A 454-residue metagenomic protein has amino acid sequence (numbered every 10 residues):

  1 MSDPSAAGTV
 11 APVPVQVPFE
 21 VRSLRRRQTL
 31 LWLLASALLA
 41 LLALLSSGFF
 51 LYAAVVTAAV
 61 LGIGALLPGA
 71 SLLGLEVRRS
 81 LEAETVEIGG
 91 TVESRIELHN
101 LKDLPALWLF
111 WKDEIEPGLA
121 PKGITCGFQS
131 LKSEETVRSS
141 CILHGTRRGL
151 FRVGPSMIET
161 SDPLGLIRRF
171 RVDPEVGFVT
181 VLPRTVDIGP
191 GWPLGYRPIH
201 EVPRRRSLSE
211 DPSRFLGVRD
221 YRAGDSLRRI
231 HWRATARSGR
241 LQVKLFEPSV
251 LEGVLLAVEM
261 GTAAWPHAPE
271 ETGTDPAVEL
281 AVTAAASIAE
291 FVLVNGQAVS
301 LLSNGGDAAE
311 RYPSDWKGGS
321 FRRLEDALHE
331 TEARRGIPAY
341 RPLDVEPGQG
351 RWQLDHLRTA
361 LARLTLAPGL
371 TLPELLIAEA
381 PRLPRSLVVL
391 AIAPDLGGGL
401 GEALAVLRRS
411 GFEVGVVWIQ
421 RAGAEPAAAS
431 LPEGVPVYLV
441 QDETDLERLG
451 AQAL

Functional and structural regions predicted by a protein language model:
M1-R79: Extracellular/lumenal glycan-associated context and N-glycosylation machinery
S2-V13, P174, W192, D220-L454: Exposed, interaction-prone extracellular/peripheral surfaces
P12-V17, L38-A40, G69-L73, I115-G118 (+6 more regions): Short amphipathic alpha-helical segments, especially helix-boundary/capping motifs
E20-L24, S36-L44, V86, P121-T125 (+3 more regions): Short N-terminal helix-initiation segments at or just after the protein's N-terminus
R22-A35, V92, R168, R204-D225 (+2 more regions): Short, charge-rich amphipathic segments
R26, S47-G48, E116-P117, R184 (+2 more regions): Short, structured coil/loop segments at alpha-helix boundaries
F49-L51, A59-S320, V388-I392, V406: An amphipathic, basic-hydrophobic helix/alpha-beta surface used to engage anionic, phosphate-rich ligands or surfaces
